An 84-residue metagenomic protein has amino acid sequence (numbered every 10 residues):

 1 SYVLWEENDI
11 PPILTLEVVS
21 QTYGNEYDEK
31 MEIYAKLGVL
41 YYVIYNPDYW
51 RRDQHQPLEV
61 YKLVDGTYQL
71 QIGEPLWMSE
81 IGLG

Functional and structural regions predicted by a protein language model:
S1-L37, P47-G84: C-terminal interaction segment
Y41-Y45: Short hydrophobic alpha-helical runs that function as membrane-insertion/retention elements
